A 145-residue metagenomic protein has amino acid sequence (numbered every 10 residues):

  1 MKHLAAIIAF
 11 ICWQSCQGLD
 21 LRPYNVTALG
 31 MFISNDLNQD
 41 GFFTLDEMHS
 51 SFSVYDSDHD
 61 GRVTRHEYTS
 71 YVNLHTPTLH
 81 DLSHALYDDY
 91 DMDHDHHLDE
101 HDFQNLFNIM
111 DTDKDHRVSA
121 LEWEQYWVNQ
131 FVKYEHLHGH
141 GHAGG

Functional and structural regions predicted by a protein language model:
K2-G18: Cleavable N-terminal signal peptides of Sec/SRP-targeted secreted and luminal proteins
H3-A6, S57-R62: Short, charge-rich, low-complexity alpha-helical interaction segments
C16, F131-G145: C-terminal helix/juxtamembrane-tail motif
C16-V26: Cleaved targeting-peptide boundary
T27-L37, D46-S57, S83-H94, E100 (+1 more regions): Primarily EF-hand calcium-binding motifs
G41-L45, G61-R65, H96-E100, H116-A120: Glycine-aliphatic tripeptides that mark coil-to-beta-strand junctions in extracellular and membrane proteins
G61, H66-A85, H94: General zinc-binding finger modules coordinated by cysteine/histidine
F107-H136: Terminal recognition/anchoring or ligand-binding modules at protein termini
